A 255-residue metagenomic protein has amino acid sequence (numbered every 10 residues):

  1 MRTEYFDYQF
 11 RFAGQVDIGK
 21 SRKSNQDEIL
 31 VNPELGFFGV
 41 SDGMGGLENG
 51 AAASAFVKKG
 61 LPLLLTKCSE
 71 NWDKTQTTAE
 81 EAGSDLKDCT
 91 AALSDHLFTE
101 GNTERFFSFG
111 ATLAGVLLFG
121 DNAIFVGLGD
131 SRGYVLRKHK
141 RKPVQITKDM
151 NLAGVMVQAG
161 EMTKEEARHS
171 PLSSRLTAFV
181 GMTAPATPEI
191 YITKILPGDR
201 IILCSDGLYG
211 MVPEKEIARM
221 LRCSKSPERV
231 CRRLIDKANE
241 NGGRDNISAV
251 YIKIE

Functional and structural regions predicted by a protein language model:
M1-E255: PP2C/PPM-type serine/threonine phosphatase catalytic domain
